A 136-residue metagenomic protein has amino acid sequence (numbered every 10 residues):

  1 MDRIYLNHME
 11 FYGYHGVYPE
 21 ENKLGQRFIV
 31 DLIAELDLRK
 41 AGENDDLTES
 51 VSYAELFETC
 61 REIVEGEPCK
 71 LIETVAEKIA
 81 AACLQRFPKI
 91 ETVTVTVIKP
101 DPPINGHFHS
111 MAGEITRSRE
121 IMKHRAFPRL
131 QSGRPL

Functional and structural regions predicted by a protein language model:
M1-L136: N-terminal, polar/charged subdomain of small-to-medium soluble alpha/beta proteins
